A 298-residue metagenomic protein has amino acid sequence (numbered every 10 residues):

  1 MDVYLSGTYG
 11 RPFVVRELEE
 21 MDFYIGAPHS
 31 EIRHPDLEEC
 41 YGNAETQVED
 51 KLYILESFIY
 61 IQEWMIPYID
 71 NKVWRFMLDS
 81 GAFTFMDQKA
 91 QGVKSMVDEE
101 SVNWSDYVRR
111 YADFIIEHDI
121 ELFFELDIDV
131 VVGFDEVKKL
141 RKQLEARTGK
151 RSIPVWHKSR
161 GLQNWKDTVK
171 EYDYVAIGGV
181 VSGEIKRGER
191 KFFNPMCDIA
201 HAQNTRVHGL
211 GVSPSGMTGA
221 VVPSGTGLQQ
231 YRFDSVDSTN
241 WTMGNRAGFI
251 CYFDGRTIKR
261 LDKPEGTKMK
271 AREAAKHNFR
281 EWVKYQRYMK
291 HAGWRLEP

Functional and structural regions predicted by a protein language model:
M1-R141, R232, K263-G266, E273-K276 (+1 more regions): Non-catalytic, usually N-terminal nucleic-acid engagement modules in DNA/RNA processing proteins
D2, V73-R75, E145-I153, I199-V212: Short beta-strand/loop segments at the ligand-binding rim of alpha/beta enzyme cores
T8-G10, G179-S182, S213-P214, T218-T257 (+1 more regions): Glycine-rich phosphate-binding active-site loops on the catalytic face of alpha/beta enzymes
Y9, Y60, A82-T84, D129-V130 (+4 more regions): Active-site-proximal loop/turn and secondary-structure-junction residues that shape catalytic pockets, frequently
V14, F58-D70, D129-L144, R160-N164 (+3 more regions): Active-site-adjacent beta->alpha loops and helix N-cap segments on the catalytic face of soluble alpha/beta enzymes
P154-K186: Histidine/lysine/aspartate-rich catalytic loop segments that bind and position anionic ligands
V180-H208, M217-G225: Donor nucleotide-activated moiety binding/catalytic core segment of transferases that use nucleotide-activated donors
